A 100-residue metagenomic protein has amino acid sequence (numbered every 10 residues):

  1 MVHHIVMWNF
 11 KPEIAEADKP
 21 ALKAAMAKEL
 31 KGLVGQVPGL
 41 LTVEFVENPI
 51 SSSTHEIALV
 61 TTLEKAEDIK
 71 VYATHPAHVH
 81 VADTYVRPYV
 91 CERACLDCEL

Functional and structural regions predicted by a protein language model:
M1-E56, E64-T74, D97-L100: Short S/T/G/P-rich N-terminal loop/turn motif that feeds into the first structured element of a domain
A66-L96: C-terminal structural segments of small proteins and small subunits
